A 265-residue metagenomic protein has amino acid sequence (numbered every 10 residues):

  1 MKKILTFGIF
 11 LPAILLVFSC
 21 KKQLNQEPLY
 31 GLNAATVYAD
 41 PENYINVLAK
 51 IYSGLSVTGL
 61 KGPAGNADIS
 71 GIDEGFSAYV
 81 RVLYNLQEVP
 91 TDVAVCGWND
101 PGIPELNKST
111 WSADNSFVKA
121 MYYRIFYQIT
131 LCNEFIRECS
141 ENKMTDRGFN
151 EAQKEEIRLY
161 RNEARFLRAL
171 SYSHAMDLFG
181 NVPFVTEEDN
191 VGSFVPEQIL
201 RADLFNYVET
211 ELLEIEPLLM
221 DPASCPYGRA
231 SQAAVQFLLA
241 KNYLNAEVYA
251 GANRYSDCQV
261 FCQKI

Functional and structural regions predicted by a protein language model:
M1-L29: Bacterial Sec-dependent N-terminal signal peptides
C20-Y79, C262: Membrane-proximal, proline-rich intrinsically disordered regions
I45, S53-G59, P90-F179, V195 (+2 more regions): Conserved, well-structured interaction surfaces
L131, L204, E211, R254-D257 (+1 more regions): Alpha-helical solenoid repeat scaffolds, predominantly canonical TPR units
M176-D177, P183, N245-G251: Short coil/turn linking the two alpha-helices of tandem helical-hairpin repeats
L244-V248, Q259-I265: Polar, glycine-rich mid-to-C-terminal structural blocks that act as macromolecule-binding/assembly scaffolds
